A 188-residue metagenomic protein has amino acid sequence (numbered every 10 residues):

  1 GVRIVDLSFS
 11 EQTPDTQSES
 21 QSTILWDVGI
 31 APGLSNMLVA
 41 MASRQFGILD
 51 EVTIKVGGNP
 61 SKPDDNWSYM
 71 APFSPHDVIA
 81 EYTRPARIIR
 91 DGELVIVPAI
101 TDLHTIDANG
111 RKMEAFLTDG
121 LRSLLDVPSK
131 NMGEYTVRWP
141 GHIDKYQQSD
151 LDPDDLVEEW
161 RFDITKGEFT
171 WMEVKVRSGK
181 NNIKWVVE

Functional and structural regions predicted by a protein language model:
G1, V39-A40, W67-M70: Short, glycine/charged-enriched secondary-structure capping and boundary segments
R3-W26: Rossmann-fold NAD(P)-binding glycine/threonine-rich loop
S10-T13, N36, E81: Generic non-transmembrane alpha-helix signal with a bias for helix starts/N-cap capping motifs
E19-P60: Adenosine-phosphate binding glycine-rich loop
Q45-E188: C-terminal catalytic/substrate-binding lobe primarily of soluble NAD(P)-dependent oxidoreductases
